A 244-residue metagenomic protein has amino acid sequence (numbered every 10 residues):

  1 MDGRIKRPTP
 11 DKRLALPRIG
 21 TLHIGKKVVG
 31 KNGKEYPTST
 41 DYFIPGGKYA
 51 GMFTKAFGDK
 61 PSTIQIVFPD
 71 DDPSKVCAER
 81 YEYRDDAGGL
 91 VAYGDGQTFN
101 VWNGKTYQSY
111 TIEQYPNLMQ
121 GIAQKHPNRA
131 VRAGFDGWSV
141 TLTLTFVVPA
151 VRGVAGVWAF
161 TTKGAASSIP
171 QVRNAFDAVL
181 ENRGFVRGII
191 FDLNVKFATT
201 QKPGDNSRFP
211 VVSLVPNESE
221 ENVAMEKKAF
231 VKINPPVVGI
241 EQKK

Functional and structural regions predicted by a protein language model:
M1-V151, G204-S207: OB-fold ssDNA-binding interfaces and closely related basic DNA-contact patches used across DNA replication/repair
E35, E79-E82, E113, E181 (+3 more regions): Glutamate identity and glutamate-enriched acidic tracts
A78-Y81, D86, G156-K163, E226: Short amphipathic beta-strand/extended segments with alternating polar/hydrophobic composition
R132-E220: Extended serine/threonine-enriched, polar tracts that run as long, contiguous segments within proteins
P203-K244: Long, highly charged low-complexity segments enriched in Glu/Asp and Lys/Arg with interspersed Ser/Thr
